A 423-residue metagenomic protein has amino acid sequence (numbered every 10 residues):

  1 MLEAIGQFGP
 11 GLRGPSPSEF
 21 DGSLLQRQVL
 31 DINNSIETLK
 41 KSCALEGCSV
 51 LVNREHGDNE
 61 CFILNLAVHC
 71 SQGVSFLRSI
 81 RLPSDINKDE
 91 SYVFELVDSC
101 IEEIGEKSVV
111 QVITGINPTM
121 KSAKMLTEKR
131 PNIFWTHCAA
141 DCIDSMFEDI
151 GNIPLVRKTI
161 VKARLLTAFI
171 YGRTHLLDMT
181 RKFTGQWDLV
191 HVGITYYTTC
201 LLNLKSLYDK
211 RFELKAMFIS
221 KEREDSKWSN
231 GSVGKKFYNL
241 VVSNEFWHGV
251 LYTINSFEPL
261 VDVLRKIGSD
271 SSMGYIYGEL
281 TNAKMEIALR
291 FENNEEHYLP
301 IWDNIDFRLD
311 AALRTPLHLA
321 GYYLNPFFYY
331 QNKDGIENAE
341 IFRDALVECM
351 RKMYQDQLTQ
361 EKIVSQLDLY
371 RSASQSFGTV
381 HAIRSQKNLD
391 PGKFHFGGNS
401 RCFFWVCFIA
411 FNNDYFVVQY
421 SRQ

Functional and structural regions predicted by a protein language model:
M1-Q423: Short alpha-helical patches at protein termini and domain edges that function as localization/binding signals
